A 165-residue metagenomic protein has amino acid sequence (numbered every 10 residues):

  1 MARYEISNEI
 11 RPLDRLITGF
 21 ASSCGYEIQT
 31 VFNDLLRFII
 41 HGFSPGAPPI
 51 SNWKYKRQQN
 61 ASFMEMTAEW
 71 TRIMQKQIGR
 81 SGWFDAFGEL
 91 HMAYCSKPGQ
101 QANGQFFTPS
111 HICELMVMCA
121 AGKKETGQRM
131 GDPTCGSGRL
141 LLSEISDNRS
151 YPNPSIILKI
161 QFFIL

Functional and structural regions predicted by a protein language model:
M1-A93: A short N-terminal interaction module
G25-Q29, A102-F106, I160-Q161: Short, charged/polar micro-motifs that form catalytic or ligand-binding hotspots
V31, G82, T108, F163-I164: Generic detector of ordered secondary-structure context
G46, S81, K97, Q101 (+1 more regions): Amphipathic alpha-helical interaction segments
K54-K56, K76, K97, K123-K124 (+1 more regions): Context-gated lysine
D85-H111, V117-M118: Class I SAM-dependent transferase core
P109-L165: Conserved S-adenosyl-L-methionine
